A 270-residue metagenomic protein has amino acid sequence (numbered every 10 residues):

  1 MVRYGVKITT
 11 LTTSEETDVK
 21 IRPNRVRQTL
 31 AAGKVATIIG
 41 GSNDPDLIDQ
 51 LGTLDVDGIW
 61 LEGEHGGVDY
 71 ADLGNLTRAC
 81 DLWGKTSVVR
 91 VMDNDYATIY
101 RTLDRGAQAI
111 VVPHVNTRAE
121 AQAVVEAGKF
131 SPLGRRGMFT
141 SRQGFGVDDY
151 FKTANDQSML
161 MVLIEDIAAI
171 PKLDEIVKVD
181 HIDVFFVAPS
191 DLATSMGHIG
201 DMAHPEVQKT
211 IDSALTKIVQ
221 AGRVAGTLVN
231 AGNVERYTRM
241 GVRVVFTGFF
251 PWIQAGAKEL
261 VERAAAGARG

Functional and structural regions predicted by a protein language model:
T13-I38, V147-D156, S213, K217-Q220: N-terminal amphipathic alpha-helix/helix-capping segment at the start of soluble metabolic enzymes
E16-S87, V91-N94, H181-I182: Conserved N-terminal beta1-alpha1 strand-loop-helix module at the mouth
L30-P45, S158-P171, V224-T227: Active-site mouth loops of central-metabolism enzymes
I38, I59-W60, V111, F186 (+2 more regions): Conserved beta-strand positions in the central sheet of alpha/beta enzyme cores
G40-L54, D93-R101, A168-K178, N230-V234: Short, acidic/polar
Y70-Y96, Y100, D104, G128-L133 (+2 more regions): Alpha-helix-loop-beta-strand connector modules within alpha/beta enzyme cores
L76, C80, R118-L133, F250-G270: C-terminal helical cap(s) of enzyme catalytic domains, especially alpha/beta-barrels
A97, L103, A107-D180, V184 (+1 more regions): Conserved anion-binding
